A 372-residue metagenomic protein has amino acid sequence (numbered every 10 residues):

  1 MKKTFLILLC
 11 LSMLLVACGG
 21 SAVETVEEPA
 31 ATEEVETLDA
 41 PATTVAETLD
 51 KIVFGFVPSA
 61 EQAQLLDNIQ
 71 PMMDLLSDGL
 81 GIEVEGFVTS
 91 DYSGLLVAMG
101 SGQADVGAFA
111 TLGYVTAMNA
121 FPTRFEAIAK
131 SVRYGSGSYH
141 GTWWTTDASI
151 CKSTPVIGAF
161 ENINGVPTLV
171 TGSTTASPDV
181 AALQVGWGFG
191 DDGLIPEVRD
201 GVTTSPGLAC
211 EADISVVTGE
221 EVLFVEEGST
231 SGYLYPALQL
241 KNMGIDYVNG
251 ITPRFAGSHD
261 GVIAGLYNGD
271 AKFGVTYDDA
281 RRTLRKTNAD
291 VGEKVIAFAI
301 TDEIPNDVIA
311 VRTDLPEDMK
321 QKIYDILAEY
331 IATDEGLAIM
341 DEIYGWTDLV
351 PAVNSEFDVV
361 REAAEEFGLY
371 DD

Functional and structural regions predicted by a protein language model:
L14-A17: C-terminal motif of bacterial Sec signal peptides marking the signal peptidase cleavage site
G19-A22: Bacterial signal peptide processing site
V35, A46-F56, A60-P71, V311 (+1 more regions): An extracytoplasmic/periplasmic, membrane-proximal ligand-sensing/linker region
V45-G113: Extracytoplasmic small-molecule ligand-binding "clamshell" domains of the periplasmic binding protein/Venus flytrap
G86-V97, C210, S215, D246-A264 (+1 more regions): Short helix-initiation/N-cap motifs at beta->coil->alpha
A108-P122, L238-N242, Y267-N268, K272-E293: A ligand-binding cleft/hinge motif common to bilobed small-molecule-binding domains
F125-G135, G250-T252, R285-E303: Short beta-strand->loop
K130-G232, L238-M243: A conserved helix-loop-strand patch within extracytoplasmic ligand-binding domains of the periplasmic binding
